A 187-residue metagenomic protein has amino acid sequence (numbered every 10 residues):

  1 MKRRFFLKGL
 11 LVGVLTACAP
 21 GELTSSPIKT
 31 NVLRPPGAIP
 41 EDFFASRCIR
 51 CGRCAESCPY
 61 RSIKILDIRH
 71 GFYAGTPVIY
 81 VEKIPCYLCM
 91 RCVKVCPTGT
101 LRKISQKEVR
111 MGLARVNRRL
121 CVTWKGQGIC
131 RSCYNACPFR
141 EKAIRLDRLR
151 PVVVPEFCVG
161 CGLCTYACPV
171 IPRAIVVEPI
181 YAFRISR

Functional and structural regions predicted by a protein language model:
M1-R187: Non-ligating segments of multi-cofactor redox enzymes
